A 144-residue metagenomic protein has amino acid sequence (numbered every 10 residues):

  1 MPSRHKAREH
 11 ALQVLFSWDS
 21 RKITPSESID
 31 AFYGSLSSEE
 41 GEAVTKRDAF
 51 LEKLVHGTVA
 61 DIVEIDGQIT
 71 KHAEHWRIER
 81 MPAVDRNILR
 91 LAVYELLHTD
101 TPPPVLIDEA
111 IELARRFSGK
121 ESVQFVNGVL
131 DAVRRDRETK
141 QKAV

Functional and structural regions predicted by a protein language model:
M1-V123, N127-V144: N-terminal interaction/assembly modules
